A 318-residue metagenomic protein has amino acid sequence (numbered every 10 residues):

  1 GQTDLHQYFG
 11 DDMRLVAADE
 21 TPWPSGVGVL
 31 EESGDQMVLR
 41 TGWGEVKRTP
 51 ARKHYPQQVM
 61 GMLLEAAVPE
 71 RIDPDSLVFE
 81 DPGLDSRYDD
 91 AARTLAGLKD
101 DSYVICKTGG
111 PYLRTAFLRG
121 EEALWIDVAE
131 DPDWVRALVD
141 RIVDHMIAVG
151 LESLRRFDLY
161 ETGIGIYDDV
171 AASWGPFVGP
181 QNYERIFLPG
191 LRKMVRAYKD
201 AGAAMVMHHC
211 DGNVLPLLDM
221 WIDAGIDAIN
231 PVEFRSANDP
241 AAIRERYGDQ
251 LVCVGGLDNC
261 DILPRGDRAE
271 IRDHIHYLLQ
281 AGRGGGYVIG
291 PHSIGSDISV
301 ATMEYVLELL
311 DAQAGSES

Functional and structural regions predicted by a protein language model:
G1-G28: Segments that shape or occlude catalytic/ligand-binding pockets
D4, M13, V29-E31, L64 (+2 more regions): Polar low-complexity intrinsically disordered regions enriched in Ser/Thr and small residues
D11, A18-D19, G42, K107-G109: Acidic/polar N-terminal loop/beta-strand segments that form early-domain functional surfaces
G26-V78, D101: A contiguous, low-structure linker/loop signature
M37-R40, T49, R71-S318: Active-site loop segments of alpha/beta catalytic cores
